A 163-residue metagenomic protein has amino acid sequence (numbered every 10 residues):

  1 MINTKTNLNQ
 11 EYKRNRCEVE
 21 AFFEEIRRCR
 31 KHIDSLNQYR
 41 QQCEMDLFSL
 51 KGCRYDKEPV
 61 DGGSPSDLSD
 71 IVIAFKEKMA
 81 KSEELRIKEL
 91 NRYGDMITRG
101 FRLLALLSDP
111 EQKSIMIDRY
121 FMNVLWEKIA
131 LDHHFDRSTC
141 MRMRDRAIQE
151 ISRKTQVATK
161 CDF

Functional and structural regions predicted by a protein language model:
M1-L106, Q156-F163: N-terminal interaction/assembly modules
M96-R99, P110-Q112, M143: N-terminal positioning helix adjacent to the helix-turn-helix/winged-helix DNA-binding module
L103, M122, E150, K154: Mid-sequence acidic-hydrophobic segments that form the walls of catalytic/ligand-binding cavities or oligomerization
L106-L107, H134: Short, conserved sequence motifs enriched in acidic/basic residues, glycine, and aromatics that mark functional "hot
L107-N123: Short amphipathic alpha helix immediately N-terminal
E111-Q112, R137, T159: Secondary-structure boundary/capping signal
K128-H133: Short alpha-helical "recognition helix" segments of helix-turn-helix
H134-K154: DNA-recognition helix of helix-turn-helix
